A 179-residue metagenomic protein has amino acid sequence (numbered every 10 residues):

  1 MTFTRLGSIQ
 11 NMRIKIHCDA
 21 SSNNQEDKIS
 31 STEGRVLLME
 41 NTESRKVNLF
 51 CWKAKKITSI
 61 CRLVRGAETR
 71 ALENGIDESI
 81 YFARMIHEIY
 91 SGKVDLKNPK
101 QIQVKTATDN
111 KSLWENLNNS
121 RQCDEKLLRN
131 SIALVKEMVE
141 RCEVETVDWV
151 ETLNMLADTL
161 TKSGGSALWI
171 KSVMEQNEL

Functional and structural regions predicted by a protein language model:
M1-L6: Amphipathic alpha-helical
I9-K15, N48, L96-K105: Glycine-rich, flexible loop segments associated with nucleotide phosphate handling
Q10-D27, L72, D109: Two-metal-ion RNase H-like nuclease active-site motif
M12-R13, S30-L37: Short glycine-rich loop/turn motifs
A20, N24, E43, S112 (+1 more regions): Short loop/turn segments at secondary-structure transitions that flank enzyme active sites
D27, R45-F50, A83-R84, N116: Extended hydrophobic-aromatic, low-complexity segments
L37-R70: A short, polar/acidic, helix/strand-boundary loop motif
T58-L179: RNase H-like nuclease module associated with reverse transcription
